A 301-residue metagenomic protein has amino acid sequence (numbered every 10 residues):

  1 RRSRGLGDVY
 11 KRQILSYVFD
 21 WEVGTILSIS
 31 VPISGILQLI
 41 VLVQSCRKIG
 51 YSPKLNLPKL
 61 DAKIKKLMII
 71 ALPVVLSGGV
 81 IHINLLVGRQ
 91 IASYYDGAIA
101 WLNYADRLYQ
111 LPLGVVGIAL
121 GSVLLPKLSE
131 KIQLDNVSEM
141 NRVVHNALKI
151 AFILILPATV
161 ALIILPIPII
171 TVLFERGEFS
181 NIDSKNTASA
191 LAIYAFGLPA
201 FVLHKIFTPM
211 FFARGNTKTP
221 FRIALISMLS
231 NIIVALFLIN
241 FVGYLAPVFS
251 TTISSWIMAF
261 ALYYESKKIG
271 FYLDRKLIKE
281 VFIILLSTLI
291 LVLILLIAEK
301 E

Functional and structural regions predicted by a protein language model:
R1-Y10: Single conserved hydrophobic/aromatic residue that forms the stacking wall/gate of nucleotide- or nucleobase-binding
R4, L27-V43, G177, A190-A213 (+2 more regions): Short runs within selected transmembrane alpha-helices of multi-pass transporters and secretion channels
G24, I69-I70, A92-L113, I182-A188: Interfacial/gating helices of multi-pass transporter permease domains
V43-I81, K268-L285: Interhelical loop/hinge segments that connect adjacent transmembrane helices in multipass membrane
Y109-K127, A151-A158: Small-residue-rich midsections of specific transmembrane alpha-helices
I118-N136, V144, F207-T208: Helix-loop junctions and terminal segments of transmembrane helices in multi-pass membrane transport/translocation
I163-G197: Interfacial segments at transmembrane-helix termini and the short loops linking adjacent helices
I278-E301: Transmembrane alpha-helical segments of multi-pass transport proteins
